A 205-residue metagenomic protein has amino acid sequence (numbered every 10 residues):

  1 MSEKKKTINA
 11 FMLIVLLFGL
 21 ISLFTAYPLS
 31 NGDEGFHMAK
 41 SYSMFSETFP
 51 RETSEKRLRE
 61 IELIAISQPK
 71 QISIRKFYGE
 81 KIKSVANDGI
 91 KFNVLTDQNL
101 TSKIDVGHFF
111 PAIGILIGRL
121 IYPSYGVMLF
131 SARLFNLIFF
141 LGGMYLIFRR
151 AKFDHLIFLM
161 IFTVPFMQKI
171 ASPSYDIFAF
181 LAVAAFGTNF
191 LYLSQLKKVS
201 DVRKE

Functional and structural regions predicted by a protein language model:
M1-K5, L191-E205: Membrane-interface junctions at the ends of membrane-embedded or membrane-associated helices
M1-S22, L29: Start-transfer (signal-anchor) and selected internal transmembrane alpha helices of multi-pass inner/ER membrane
K6, P123-G126, Y145-P165: Transmembrane-helix signature of polytopic, membrane-embedded enzymes that assemble or transfer cell-envelope glycans
V15, L137, D154-I170, I177-S194 (+1 more regions): Membrane-embedded helix bundles of polyisoprenyl
S46-S131: Interfacial juxtamembrane loops and adjacent helix segments that form the catalytic/substrate-binding surfaces
T101, D105-F109, S124-R133, F140 (+1 more regions): Aromatic- and kink-enriched transmembrane "portal" helix at the membrane-lumen/periplasm boundary that abuts
I115, M144-R149, V183-L196: Hydrophobic transmembrane alpha-helices
F130-F153, A185: Transmembrane-helix motifs of polytopic, lipid-linked glycan transferases
